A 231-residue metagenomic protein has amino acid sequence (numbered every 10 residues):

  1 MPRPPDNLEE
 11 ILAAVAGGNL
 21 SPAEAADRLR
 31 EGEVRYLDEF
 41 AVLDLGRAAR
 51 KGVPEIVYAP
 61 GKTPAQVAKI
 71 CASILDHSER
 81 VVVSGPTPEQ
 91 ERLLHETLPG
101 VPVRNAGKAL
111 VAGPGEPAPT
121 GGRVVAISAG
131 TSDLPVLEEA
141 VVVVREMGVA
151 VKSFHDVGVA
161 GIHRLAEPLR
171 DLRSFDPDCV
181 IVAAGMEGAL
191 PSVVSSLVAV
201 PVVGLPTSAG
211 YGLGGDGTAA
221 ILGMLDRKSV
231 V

Functional and structural regions predicted by a protein language model:
M1-T97: Long amphipathic alpha-helical segments
A65-V67, D133-E138, I162-H163, A184-V193 (+1 more regions): Short glycine/serine/threonine-rich phosphate/pyrophosphate-binding segments that cradle anionic phosphate groups
P102-A106, V194-G217: Short, acidic/small-residue loops that bind anionic groups at enzyme active sites
G121-R164: Glycine-rich phosphate/diphosphate-binding loop of Rossmann-like nucleotide-binding domains
L165-D171, S196, G214-D226: Active-site-proximal loop->helix
P168-T207: Glycine-rich phosphate-binding loop
V230: Conserved small/polar residues in nucleotide/adenosyl-binding loops
